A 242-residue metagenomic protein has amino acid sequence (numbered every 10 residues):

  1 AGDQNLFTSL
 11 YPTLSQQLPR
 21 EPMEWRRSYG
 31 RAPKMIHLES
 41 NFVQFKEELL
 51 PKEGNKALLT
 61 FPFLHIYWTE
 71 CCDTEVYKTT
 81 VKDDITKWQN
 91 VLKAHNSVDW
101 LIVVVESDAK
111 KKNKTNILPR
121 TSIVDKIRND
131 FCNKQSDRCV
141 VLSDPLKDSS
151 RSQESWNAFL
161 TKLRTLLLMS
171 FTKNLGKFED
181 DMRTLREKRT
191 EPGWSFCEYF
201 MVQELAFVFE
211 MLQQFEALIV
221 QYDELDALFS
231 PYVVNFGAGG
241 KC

Functional and structural regions predicted by a protein language model:
A1-F200, N235-C242: Eukaryotic intrinsically disordered, low-complexity segments enriched for acidic and Ser/Thr/Pro residues that serve as
F215-E216, V220-C242: Short, charge-rich amphipathic alpha-helical segments embedded in non-transmembrane helical bundles/solenoids
